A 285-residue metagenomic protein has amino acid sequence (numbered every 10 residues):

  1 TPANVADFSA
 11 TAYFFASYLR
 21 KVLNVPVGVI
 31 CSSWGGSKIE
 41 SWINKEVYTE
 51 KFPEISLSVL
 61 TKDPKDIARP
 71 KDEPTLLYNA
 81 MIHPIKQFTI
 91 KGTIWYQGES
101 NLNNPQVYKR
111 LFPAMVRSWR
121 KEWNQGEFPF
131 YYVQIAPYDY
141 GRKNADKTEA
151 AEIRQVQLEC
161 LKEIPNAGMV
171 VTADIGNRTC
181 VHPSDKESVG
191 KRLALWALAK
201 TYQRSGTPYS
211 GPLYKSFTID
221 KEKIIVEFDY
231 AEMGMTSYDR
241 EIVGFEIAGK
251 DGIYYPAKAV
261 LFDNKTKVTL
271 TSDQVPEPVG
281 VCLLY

Functional and structural regions predicted by a protein language model:
T1-Y285: Cell-envelope and extracellular/periplasmic
